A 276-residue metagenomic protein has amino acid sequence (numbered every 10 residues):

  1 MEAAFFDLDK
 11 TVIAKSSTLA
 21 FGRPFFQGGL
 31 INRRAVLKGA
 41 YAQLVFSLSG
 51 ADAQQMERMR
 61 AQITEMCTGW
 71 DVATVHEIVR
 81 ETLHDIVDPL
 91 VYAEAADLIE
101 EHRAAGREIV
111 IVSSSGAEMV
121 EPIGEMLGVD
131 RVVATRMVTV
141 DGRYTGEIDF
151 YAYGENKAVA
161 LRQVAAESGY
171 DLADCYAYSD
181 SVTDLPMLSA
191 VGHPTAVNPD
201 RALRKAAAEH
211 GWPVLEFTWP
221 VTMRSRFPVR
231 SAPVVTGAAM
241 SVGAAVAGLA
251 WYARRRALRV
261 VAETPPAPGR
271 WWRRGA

Functional and structural regions predicted by a protein language model:
M1, H84-A276: C-terminal cap/substrate-recognition subdomain and adjoining C-terminal extension of metal-dependent phosphatase-like
M1-A51: Active-site neighborhood of HAD-like aspartate-dependent phosphohydrolases
S16, W70, N156: Conserved active-site and cofactor/substrate-binding residues in soluble primary-metabolism enzymes
T18-F21, A40-Y41, E57-R60, D141-G146: Acidic/polar active-site rim loop that often engages polyanionic ligands
L44-R58, Q62, M66, R226: Cysteine/selenocysteine-centered motifs that mediate thiol-based redox chemistry or coordinate metal-sulfur cofactors
R58-A93: Metal-dependent phosphoesterase signature
